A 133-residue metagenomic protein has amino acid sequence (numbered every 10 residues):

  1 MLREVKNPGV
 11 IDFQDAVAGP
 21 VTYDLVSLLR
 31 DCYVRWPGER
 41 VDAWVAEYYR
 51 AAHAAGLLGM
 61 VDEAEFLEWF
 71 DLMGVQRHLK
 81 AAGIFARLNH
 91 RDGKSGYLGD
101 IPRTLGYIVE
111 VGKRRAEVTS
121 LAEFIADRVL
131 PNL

Functional and structural regions predicted by a protein language model:
M1, Q14, V26: Anionic group-transfer/hydrolysis microenvironments
M1-G9: Conserved protein kinase catalytic/activation segment
P8, V17-G19, Y97-P102: A cross-family kinase active-site recognition segment
G9-F13, Y23: Activation loop entry of protein kinases
A18-L58, L72-R91, T104-V111: Active-site activation/catalytic loop segments of kinase-like enzymes and analogous catalytic loops in related
D24, A43, E65, E117-F124: Exposed alpha-helical structural elements
G59-E68: Histidine/acidic-rich helix-loop-helix segments that form or flank divalent-metal centers in metalloenzyme catalytic
G83-L133: ATP/Mg2+ or Mg2+-diphosphate-binding catalytic cores that bind nucleotide phosphates or diphosphates via glycine-rich
